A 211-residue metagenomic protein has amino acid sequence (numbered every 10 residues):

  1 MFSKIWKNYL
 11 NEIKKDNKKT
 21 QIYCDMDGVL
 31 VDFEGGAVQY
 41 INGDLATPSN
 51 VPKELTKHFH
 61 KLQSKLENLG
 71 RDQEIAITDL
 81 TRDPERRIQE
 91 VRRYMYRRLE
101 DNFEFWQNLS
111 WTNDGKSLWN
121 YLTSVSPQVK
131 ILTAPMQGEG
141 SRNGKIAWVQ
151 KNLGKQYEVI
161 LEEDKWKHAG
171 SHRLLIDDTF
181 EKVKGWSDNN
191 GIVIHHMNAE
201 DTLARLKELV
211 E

Functional and structural regions predicted by a protein language model:
F2-D16: Proteolytic processing junctions in secreted/extracellular precursors, especially proprotein convertase/trypsin-like
I13-R97: Active-site neighborhood of HAD-like aspartate-dependent phosphohydrolases
Q21, V159-W186: Conserved Lys-Pro-Asp/Glu-containing loop-to-beta segment of HAD-superfamily phosphomonoesterases, centered on
R86-I131, G138-G140: Short, acidic loop-to-helix structural element flanking the phosphoryl-transfer center in phosphate-processing enzymes
P127-K130, Y157, R173, G191-I194: Hydrophobic anchor at the start of a short beta-strand that flanks the dinucleotide cofactor-binding loop
K130-R142, I146, K151-H168: A short, structured active-site edge motif that brings together acidic residues
L174-E208: Acidic, Mg2+-coordinating phosphoryl-transfer loop and its flanking beta/alpha structural elements, shared across
